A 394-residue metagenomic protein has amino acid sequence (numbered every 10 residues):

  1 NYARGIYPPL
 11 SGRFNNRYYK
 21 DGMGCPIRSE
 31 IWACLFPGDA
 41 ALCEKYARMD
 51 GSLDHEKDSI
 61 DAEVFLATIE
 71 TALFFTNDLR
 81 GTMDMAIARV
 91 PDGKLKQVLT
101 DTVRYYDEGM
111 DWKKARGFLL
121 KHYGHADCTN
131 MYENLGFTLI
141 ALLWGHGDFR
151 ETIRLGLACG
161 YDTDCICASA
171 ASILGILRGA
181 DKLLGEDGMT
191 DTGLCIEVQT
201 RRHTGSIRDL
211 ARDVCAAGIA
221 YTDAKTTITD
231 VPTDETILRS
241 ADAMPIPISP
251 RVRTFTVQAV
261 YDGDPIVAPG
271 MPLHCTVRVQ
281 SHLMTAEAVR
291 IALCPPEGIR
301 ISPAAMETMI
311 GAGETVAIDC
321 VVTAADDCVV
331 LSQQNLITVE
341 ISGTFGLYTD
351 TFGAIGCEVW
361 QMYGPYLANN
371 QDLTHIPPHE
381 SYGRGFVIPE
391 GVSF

Functional and structural regions predicted by a protein language model:
Y2-K20, S29, A33-A40, R48-L53 (+1 more regions): Accessory "access/gating" subregions that flank catalytic or transport cores
H55, L66-A67, F137-G218: Catalytic phosphate/nucleotide-handling subdomain of diverse soluble enzymes
G205-V260: Catalytic cores of secreted or luminal carbohydrate-active enzymes
P269-M284: Short beta-strand elements of extracellular/lumenal beta-sandwich folds
T285-G298: Short acidic, flexible loop segments centered on an aromatic residue
I318-C328: Short, hydrophobic beta-strand segments
D326-L336: Short glycine/proline/serine/threonine-rich loop/turn segments at secondary-structure transition edges
G353-F394: Acidic, serine/threonine- and proline-rich intrinsically disordered appendage/tail regions
